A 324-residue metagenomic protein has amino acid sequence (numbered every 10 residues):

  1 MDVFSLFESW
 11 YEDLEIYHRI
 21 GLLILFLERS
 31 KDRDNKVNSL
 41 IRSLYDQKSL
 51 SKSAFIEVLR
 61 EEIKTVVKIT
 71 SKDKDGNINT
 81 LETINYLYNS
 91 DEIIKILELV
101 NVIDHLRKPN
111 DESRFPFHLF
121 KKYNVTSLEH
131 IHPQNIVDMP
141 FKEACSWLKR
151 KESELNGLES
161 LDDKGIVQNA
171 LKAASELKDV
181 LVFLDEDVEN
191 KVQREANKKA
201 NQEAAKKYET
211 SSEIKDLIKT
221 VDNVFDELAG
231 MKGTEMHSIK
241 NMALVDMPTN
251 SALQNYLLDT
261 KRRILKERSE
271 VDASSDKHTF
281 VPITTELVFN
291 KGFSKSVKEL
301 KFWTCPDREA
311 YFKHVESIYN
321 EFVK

Functional and structural regions predicted by a protein language model:
M1-K324: Flexible coil/loop and intrinsically disordered segments
